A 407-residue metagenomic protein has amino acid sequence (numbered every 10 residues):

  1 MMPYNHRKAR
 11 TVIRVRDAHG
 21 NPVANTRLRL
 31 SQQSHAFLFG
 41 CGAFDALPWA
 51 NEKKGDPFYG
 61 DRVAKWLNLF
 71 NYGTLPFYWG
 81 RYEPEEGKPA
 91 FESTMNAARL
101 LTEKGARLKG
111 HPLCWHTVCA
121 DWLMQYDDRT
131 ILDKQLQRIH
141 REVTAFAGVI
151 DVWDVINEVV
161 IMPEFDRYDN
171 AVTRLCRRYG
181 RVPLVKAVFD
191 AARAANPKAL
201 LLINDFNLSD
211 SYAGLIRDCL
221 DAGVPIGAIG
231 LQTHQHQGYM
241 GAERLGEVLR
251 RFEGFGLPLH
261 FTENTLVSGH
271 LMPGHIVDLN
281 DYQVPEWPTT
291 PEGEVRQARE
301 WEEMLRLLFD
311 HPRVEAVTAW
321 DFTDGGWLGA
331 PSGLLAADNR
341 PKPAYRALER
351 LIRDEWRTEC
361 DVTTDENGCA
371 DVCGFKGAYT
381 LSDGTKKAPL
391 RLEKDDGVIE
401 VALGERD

Functional and structural regions predicted by a protein language model:
M1-P48, Y72, P84-E85, K109 (+6 more regions): Beta-strand-rich domain onsets/edges
Y4, R16-A18, Q32-K53, P57-G60 (+7 more regions): Cell-envelope and extracellular/periplasmic
R14, A145, D154, V159-A194 (+2 more regions): Aromatic-rich peripheral "rim/lid" segments of glycoside hydrolase catalytic domains that contact and position glycan
F39-A43, F70-L75, A106-L113, D151-V155 (+4 more regions): Hydrophobic faces of well-ordered beta-strands that scaffold small-molecule active sites in alpha/beta enzyme cores
D45, E52-Y59, A171-N280: Noncatalytic carbohydrate-binding groove/subsite architecture in carbohydrate-active enzymes
N51-N68, A370-A378: Short Pro-Gly-centered beta-turn/loop motif in secreted/extracellular proteins
D61-L69, A90-L100, K104, R138 (+6 more regions): A general structural detector for well-ordered alpha-helical segments in enzyme core domains, enriched
N68, Y72-E86, T94-L200: Substrate-binding cleft and catalytic face of glycoside hydrolase catalytic domains, especially the flexible beta-alpha
